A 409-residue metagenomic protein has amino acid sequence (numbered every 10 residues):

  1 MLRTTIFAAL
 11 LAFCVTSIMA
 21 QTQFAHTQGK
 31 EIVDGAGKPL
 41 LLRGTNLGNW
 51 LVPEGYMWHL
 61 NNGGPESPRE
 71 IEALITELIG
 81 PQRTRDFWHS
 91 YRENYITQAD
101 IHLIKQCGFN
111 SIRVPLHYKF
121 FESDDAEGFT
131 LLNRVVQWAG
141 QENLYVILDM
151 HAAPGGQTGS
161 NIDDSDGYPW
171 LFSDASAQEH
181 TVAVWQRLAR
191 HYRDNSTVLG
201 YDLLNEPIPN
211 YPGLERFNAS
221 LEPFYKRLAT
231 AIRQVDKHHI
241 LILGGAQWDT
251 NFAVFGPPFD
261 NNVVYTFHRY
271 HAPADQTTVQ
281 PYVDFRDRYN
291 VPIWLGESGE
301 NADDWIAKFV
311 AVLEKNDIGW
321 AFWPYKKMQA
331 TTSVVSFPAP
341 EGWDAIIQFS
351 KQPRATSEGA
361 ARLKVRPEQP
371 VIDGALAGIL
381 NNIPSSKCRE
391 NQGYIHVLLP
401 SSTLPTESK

Functional and structural regions predicted by a protein language model:
M1-T4: Positively charged n-region of N-terminal signal peptides that target proteins for export
A8-V15: Bacterial N-terminal signal peptides
I18-T22: Boundary at the C-terminal end of the N-terminal hydrophobic targeting segment
F24-A25, E179-M328, T332-S350: Extracellular glycoside hydrolase catalytic/binding regions
T27-L42, L47-I240, G245-A253: Active-site mouth of glycoside hydrolases
W305-K409: Aromatic-rich peripheral "rim/lid" segments of glycoside hydrolase catalytic domains that contact and position glycan
